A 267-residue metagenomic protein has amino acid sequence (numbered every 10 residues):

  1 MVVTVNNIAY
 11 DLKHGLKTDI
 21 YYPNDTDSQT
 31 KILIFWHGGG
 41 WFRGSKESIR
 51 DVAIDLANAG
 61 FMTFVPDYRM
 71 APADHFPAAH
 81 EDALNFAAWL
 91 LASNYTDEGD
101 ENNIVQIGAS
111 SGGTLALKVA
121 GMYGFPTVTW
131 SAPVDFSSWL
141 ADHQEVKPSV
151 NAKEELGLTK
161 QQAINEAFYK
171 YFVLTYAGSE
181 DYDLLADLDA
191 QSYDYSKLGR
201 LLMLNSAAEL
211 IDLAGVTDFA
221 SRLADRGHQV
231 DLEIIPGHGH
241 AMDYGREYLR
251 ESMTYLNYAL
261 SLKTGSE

Functional and structural regions predicted by a protein language model:
M1-T26: N-terminal cap/lid segment of alpha/beta-hydrolase-fold proteins
Q29-G38: Short beta-strand element of the alpha/beta-hydrolase
G44-V52, F64-N103, E247: Catalytic nucleophile-loop/oxyanion-hole region of alpha/beta-hydrolase and closely related hydrolase-like folds
Q106-G108, W130: Short beta-strand immediately N-terminal to the catalytic nucleophile in serine-hydrolase-like folds
G108-K118: Glycine-rich nucleophile elbow surrounding the catalytic serine of serine-hydrolase chemistry
G121-A177: Hydrolase active-site cap/lid region
A163-G239, D243-R246: Serine-hydrolase catalytic core
R246-E267: Catalytic active-site module of serine/aspartate enzymes centered on a nucleophile-bearing elbow/loop
